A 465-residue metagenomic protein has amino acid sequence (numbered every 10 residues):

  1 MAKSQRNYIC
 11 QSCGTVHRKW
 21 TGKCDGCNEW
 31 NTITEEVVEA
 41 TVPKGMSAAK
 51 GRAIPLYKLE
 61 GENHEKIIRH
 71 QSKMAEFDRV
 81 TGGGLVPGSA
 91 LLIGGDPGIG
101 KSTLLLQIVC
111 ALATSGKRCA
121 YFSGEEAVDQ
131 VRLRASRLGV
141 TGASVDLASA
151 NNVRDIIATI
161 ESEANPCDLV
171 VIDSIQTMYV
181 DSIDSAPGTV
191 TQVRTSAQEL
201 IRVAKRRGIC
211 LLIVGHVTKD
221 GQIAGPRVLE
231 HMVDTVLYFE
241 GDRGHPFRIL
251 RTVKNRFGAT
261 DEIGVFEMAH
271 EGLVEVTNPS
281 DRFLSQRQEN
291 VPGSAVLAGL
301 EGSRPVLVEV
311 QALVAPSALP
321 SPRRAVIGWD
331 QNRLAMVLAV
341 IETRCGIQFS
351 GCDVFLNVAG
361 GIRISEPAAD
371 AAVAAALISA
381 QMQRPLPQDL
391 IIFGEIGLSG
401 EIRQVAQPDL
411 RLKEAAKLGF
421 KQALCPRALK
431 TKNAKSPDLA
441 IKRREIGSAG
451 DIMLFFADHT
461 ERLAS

Functional and structural regions predicted by a protein language model:
A2-S12, V16-R79, V86-G94, I99-C110 (+5 more regions): Peripheral, non-AAA+ core regions of ATP-driven protein-machinery
C119-S123: Conserved RecA-like ASCE P-loop NTPase motor core of nucleic-acid helicases/translocases
G124-Q130: Conserved Walker A/P-loop ATP-binding site and its immediately adjacent core in helicase/helicase-like ATPase domains
